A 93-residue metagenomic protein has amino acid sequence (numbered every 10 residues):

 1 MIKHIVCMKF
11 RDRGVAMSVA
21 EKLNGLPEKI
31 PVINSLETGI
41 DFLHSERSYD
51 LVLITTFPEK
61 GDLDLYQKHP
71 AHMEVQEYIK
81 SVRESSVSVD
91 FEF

Functional and structural regions predicted by a protein language model:
M1-D50, P58-K68, F91-F93: Short S/T/G/P-rich N-terminal loop/turn motif that feeds into the first structured element of a domain
Q67, Q76-I79: Short, flexible helix/strand-to-coil boundary loops that buttress conserved ligand/catalytic motifs in alpha/beta
Q67-P70, R83: Generic hydrophobic/packing signal
K80-F93: Charge-dense polyanion-binding interfaces
